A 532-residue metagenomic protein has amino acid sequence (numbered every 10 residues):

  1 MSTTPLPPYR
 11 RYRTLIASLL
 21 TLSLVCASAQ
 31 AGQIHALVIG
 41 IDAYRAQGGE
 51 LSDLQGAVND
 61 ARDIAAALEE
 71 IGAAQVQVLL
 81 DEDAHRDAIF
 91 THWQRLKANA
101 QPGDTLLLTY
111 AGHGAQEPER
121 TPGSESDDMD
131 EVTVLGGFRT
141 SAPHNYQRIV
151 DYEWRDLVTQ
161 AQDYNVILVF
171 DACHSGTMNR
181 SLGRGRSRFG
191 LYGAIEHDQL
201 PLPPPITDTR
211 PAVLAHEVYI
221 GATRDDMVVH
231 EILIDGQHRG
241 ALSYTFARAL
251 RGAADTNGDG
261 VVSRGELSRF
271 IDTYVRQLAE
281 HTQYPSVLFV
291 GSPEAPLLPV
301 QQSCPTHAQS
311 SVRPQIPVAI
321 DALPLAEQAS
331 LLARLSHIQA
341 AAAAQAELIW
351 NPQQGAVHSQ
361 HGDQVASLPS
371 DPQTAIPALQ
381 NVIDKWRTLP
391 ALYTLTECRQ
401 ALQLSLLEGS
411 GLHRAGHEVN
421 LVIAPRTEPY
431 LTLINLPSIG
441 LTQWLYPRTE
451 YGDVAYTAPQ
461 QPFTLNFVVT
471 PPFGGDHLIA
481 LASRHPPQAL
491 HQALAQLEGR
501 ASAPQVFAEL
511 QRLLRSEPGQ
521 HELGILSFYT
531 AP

Functional and structural regions predicted by a protein language model:
M1-T4, L24, T133, I220 (+2 more regions): Generic structural hydrophobic/aromatic packing signal, biased to beta-strands
S2, Q30-R334, L441, E498-P504 (+2 more regions): Cysteine endopeptidase catalytic domains of the caspase/legumain-like
T3-I16: Bacterial N-terminal signal peptides that target proteins for export
P7-Y9, A27-Q33: Extreme N-terminus of proteins, especially the signal/transit-peptide cleavage junction and the first residues
I16-C26: Bacterial N-terminal signal peptides
P317-P532: Secretory-pathway glycoprotein ectodomains that are cysteine- and/or Ser/Thr/Pro-rich
